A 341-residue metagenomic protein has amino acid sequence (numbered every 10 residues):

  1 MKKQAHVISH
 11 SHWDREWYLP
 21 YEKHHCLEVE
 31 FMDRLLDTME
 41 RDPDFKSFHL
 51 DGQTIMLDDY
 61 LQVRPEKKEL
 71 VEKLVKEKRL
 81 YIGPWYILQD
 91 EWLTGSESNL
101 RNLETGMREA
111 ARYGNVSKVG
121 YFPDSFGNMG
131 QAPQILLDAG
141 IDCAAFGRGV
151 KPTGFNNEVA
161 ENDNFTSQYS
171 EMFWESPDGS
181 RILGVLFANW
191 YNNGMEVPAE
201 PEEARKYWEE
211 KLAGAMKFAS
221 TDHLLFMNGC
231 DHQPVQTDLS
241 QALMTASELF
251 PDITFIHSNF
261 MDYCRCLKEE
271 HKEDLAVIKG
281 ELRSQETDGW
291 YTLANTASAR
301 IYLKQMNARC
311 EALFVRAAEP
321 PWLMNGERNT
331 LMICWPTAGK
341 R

Functional and structural regions predicted by a protein language model:
M1-R341: Catalytic-domain carbohydrate-binding cleft regions of carbohydrate-active enzymes
